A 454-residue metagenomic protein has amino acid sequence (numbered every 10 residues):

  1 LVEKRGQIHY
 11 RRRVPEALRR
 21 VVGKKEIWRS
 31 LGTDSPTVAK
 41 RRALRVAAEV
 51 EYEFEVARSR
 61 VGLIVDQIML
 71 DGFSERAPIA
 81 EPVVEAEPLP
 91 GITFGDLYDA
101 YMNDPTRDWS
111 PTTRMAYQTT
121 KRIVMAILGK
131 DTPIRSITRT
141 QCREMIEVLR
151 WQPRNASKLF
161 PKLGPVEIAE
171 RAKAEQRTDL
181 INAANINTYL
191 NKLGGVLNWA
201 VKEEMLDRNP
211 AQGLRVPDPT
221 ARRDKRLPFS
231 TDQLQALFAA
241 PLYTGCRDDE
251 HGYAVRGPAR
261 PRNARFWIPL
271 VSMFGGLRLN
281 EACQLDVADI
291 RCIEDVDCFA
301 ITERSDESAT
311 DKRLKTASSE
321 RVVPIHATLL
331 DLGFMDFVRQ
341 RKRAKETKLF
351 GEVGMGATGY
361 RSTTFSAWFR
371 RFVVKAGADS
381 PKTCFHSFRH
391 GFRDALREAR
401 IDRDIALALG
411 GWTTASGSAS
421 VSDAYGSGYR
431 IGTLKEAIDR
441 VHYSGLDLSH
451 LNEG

Functional and structural regions predicted by a protein language model:
K4-E26: Short aromatic-glycine-(Arg/Gly/Cys) micro-motifs in beta-strand/loop hairpins
I8-R12, A39, F299-I301, I325: Short beta-strand motif preference
L31-R122, Q141-E144, R150, F160-A172 (+1 more regions): N-terminal helical hairpins
T120-T140, W151-G213, D248-D249, R278: N-terminal DNA-binding recognition helix of tyrosine site-specific recombinases/integrases
Q176-N191, L206, Q212-L279, C283 (+2 more regions): Basic, Lys/Arg- and aromatic-enriched nucleic-acid-binding interface segment
G213-A221, A236, C246, Q284-D336 (+1 more regions): Conserved tyrosine-mediated DNA breakage-rejoining catalytic core shared by Y-recombinases
P228, L330, M355, G410-L448: Catalytic-site neighborhood detector that most strongly recognizes the C-terminal catalytic loop/helix of tyrosine
C246-P258, G275, V323, R339-K348 (+3 more regions): Short, basic (Lys/Arg/His-rich) helix/loop patches that form interaction surfaces in the mid-to-C-terminal regions
